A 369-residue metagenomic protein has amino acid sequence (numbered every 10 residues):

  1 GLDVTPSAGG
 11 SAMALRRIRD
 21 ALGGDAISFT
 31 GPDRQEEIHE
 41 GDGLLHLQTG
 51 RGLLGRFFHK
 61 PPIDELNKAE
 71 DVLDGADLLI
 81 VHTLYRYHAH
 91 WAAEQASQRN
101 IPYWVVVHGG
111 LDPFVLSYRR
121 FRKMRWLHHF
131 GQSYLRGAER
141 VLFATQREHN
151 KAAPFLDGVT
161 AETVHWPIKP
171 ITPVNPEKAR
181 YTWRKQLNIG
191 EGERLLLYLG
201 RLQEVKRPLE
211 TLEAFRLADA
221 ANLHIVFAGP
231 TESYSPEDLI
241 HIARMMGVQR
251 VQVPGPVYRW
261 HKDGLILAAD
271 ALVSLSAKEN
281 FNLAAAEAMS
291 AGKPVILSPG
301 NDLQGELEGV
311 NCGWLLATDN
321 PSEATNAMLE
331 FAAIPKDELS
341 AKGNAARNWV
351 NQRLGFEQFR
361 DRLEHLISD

Functional and structural regions predicted by a protein language model:
G1-E36: N-terminal subdomain of nucleotide-sugar transferases
G31-Q35, I168-K169, L199, H224-L239 (+1 more regions): Glycosyltransferase donor-sugar binding loop
M124-R140: Membrane-proximal helix-turn-helix segments that form the acceptor-binding/catalytic region of lipid-linked
L142, I168, R184, I189-K206 (+2 more regions): Conserved donor-binding/catalytic core segment of Leloir-type glycosyltransferases
E237-V257: Nucleotide-activated donor-binding/catalytic signature segment of Leloir-type glycosyltransferases, i.e., the conserved
A277: Aromatic "clamp/platform" in nucleotide-sugar-dependent glycosyltransferases that forms part of the donor/acceptor
P294-S298: Short hydrophobic beta-strand element within catalytic cores of glycosyltransferases and related nucleotide-activated
G309-V310, W314-P321, E330-K336: Conserved acidic donor-binding segment of nucleotide-sugar-dependent glycosyltransferases
